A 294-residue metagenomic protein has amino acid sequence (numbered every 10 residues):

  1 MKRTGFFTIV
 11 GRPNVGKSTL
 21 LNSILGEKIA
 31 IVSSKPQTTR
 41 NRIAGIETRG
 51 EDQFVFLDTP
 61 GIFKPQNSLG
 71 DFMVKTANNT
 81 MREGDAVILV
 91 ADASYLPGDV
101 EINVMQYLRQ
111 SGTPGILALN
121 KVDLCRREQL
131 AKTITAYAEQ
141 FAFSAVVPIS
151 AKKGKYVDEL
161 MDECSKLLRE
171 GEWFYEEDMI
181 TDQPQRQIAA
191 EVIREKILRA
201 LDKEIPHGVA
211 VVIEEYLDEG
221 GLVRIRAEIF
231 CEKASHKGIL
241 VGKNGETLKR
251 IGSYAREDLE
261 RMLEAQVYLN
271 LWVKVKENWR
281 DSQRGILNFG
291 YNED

Functional and structural regions predicted by a protein language model:
M1-A86, A91, I229: Conserved G1/Walker A P-loop phosphate-binding module
G16, Y156, T247: Conserved glycine(s) of the Walker
E27, I46, G50, P65 (+9 more regions): Conserved, well-folded catalytic cores of nucleic-acid-processing and energy-transducing macromolecular machines
T39, F63-K64, L96-P97, C125-R126 (+1 more regions): Catalytic P-loop NTPase motifs of RecA-like helicase/translocase cores
T48-Q53, K75-V146, A200, L217-L222: Conserved C-terminal guanine-recognition region of P-loop GTPase G domains, centered on the G4
D58, N120, S150: Active-site glycine-centered loops adjacent to acidic/histidine catalytic or metal-binding residues that shape
T113-P114, D123-P184: Canonical P-loop GTPase G-domain recognition
Q185-D294: P-loop NTP-binding site
